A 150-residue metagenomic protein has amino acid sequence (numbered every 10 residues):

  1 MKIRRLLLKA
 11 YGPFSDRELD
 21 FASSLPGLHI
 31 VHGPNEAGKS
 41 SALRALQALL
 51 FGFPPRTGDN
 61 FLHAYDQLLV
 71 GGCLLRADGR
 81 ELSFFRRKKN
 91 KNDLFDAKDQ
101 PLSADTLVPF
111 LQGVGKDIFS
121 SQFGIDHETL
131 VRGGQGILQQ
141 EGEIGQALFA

Functional and structural regions predicted by a protein language model:
M1-G113: Extreme N-terminal "head/tail" segments of very large remodeling/mechanoenzyme assemblies
I30, H127-A150: Extended, Lys/Glu-rich alpha-helical coiled-coil stalks
T106-F110, I118, E143: Exposed alpha-helical structural elements
L111-G136: Solvent-exposed "coupling" segments
